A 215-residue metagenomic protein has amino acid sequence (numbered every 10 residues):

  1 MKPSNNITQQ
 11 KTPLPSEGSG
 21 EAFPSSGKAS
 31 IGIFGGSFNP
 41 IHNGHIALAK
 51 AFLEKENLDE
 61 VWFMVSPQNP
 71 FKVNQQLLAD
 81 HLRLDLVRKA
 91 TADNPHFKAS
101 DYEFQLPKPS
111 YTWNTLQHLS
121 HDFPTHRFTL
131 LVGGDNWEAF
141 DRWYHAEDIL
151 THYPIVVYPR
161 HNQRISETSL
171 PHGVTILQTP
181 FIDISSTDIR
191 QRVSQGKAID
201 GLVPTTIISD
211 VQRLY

Functional and structural regions predicted by a protein language model:
M1-P15, G20-Y215: Nucleotidyltransferase catalytic core that binds NTPs
